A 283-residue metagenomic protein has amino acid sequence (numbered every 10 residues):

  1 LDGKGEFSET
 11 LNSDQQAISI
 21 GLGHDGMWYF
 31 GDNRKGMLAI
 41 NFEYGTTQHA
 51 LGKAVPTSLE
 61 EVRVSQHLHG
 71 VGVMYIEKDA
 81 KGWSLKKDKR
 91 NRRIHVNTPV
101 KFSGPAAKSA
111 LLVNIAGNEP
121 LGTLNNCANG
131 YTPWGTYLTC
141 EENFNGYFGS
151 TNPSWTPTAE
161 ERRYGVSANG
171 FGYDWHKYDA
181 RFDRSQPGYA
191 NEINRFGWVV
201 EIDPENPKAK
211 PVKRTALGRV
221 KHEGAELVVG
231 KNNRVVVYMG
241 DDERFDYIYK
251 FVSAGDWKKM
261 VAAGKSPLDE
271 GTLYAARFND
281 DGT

Functional and structural regions predicted by a protein language model:
L1-T283: Conserved small-residue
